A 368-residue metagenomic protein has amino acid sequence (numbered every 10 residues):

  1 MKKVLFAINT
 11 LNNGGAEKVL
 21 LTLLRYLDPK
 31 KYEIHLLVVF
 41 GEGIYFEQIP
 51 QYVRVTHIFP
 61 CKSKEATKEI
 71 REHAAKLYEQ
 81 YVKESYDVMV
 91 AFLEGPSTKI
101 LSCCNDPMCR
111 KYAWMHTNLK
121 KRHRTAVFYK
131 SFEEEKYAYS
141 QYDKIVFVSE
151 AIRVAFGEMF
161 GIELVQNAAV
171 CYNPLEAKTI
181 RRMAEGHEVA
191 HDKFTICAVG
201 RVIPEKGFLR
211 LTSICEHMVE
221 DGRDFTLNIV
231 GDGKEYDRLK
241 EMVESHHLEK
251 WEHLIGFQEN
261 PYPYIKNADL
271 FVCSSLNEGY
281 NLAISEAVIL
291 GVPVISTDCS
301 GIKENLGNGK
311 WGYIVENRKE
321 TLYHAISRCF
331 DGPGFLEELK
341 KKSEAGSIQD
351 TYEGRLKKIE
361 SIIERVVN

Functional and structural regions predicted by a protein language model:
F6-G14, K18, T22, Y26 (+2 more regions): N-terminal strand-loop element at the rim of the active site of nucleotide-sugar-dependent glycosyltransferases
G14-T22, F194-H217, R223, K234-K240: A conserved mid-protein helix/loop that constitutes part of the nucleotide-sugar donor-binding site
A91-S97, M115: Short His-centered aromatic/hydrophobic patch
K99-L101, S140-N167: A short, active-site helix/loop in glycosyltransferases that binds the activated sugar's phosphate group
K240-G256: Nucleotide-activated donor-binding/catalytic signature segment of Leloir-type glycosyltransferases, i.e., the conserved
F257, L276: Aromatic "clamp/platform" in nucleotide-sugar-dependent glycosyltransferases that forms part of the donor/acceptor
P293-S296: Short hydrophobic beta-strand element within catalytic cores of glycosyltransferases and related nucleotide-activated
N308-K319, R328-G334: Conserved acidic donor-binding segment of nucleotide-sugar-dependent glycosyltransferases
